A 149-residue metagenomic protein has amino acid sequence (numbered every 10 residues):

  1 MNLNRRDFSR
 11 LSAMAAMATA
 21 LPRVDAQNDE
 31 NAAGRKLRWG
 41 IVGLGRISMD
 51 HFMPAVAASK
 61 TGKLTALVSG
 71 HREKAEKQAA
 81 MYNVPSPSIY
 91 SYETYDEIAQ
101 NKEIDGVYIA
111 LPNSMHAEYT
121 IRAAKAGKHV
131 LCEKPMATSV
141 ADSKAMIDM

Functional and structural regions predicted by a protein language model:
M1-A15: N-terminal secretory signal peptides and thylakoid transit peptides that target proteins across membranes
M1-N2, V68, S88-S91: A structural signal for short, well-ordered beta-strand elements
R5, R23, Q27-N28, E103 (+1 more regions): Intrinsically disordered, low-complexity regulatory regions of eukaryotic regulatory proteins
D7, R35, G70, K74 (+3 more regions): An amphipathic alpha-helix/helix-turn recognition signal
L11-N83: N-terminal Rossmann-like dinucleotide-binding module
A55-S59, Q78-M81, R122-A126, A145-M149: Alpha-helical structural signal in soluble globular domains
S88-I147: Beta-loop-alpha module in the N-terminal Rossmann-like domain of NAD(P)-dependent dehydrogenases, especially those
